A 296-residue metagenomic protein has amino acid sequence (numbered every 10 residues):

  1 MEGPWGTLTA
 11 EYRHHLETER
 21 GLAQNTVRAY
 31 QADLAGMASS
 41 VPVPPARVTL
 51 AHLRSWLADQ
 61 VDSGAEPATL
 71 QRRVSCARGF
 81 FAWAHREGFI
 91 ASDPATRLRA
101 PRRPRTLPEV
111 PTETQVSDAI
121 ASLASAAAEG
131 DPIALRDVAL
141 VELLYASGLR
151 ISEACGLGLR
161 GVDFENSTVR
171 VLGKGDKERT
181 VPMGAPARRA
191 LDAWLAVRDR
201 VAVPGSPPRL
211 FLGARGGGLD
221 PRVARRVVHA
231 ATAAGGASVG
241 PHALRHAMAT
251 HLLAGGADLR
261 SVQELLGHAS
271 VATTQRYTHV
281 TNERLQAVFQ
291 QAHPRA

Functional and structural regions predicted by a protein language model:
M1-A296: Conserved catalytic core of the tyrosine transesterase superfamily
